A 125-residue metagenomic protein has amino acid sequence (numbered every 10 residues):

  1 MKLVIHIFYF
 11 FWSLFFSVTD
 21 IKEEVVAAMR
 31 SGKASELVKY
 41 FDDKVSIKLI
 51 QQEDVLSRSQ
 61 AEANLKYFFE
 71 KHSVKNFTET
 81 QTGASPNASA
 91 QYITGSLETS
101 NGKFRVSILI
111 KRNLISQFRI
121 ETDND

Functional and structural regions predicted by a protein language model:
M1-I21: Bacterial Sec-dependent N-terminal signal peptides
V18-K33, Y40: Short, aromatic-enriched amphipathic alpha-helices that serve as compact interaction elements
A27-A28, S35, T78-N87, D123-D125: Exposed acidic/polar residues on beta-strands and adjacent loops within beta-sheet cores, strongest in beta-propeller
F41-T78: Short solvent-exposed beta->alpha transition segments
V45, S89-Q91, F104, I115-S116: Hydrophobic residues embedded in beta-strands of well-ordered beta-sheets
I50-Q52, E98-S100, K111: Short, flexible beta-strand-to-coil junctions
A63-K103: Surface-exposed, charged secondary-structure patches
N101-D125: Short beta-strand edge/turn micro-motifs at domain boundaries
